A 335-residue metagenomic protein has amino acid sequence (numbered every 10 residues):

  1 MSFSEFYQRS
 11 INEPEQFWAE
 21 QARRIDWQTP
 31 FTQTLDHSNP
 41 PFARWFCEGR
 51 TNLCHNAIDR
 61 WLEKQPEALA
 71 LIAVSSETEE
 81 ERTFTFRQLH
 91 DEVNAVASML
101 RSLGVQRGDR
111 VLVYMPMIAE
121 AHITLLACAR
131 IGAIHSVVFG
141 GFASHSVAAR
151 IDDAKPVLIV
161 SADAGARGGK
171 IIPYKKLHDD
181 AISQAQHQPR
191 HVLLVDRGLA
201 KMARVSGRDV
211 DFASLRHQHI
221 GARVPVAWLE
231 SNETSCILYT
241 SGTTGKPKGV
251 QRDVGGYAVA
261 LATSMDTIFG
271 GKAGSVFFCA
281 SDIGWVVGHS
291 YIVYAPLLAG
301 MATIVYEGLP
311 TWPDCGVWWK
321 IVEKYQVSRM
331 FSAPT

Functional and structural regions predicted by a protein language model:
I11-T32, G49-I72: A short N-terminal helical cap/helix-turn-helix that marks the beginning of AMP-binding/adenylate-forming
L35, A57-T85, V195-A203: AMP-dependent adenylate-forming
C54-H55, L71-L125, A143, V147-A148 (+2 more regions): Conserved AMP-binding/adenylate-forming core of the ANL superfamily
E67-L69, V192-L194, R204-Y239, K246 (+3 more regions): Conserved pre-ATP/AMP-binding loop-to-beta segment of ANL
T78-E80, I237-G249, M265: Conserved adenylation A10 loop of the ANL superfamily
A97, R110, P116-S144, A154-I159 (+4 more regions): A short helix-loop-beta submotif of the ANL/AMP-binding
L126, R130-S214, Q326, A333-P334: Structural core segment of the AMP-binding/adenylate-forming
A258-V276, V286-R329: Conserved AMP-binding/adenylation subdomain of ANL enzymes
